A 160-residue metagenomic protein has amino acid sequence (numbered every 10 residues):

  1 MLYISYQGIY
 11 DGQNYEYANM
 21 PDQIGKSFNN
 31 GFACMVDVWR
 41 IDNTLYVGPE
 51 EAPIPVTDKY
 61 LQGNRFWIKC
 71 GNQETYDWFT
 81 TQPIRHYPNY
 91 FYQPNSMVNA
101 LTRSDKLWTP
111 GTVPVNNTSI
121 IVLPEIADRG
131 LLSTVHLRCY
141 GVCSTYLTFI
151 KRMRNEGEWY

Functional and structural regions predicted by a protein language model:
M1-Y160: Phosphate-group recognition and catalysis centered on beta-loop-alpha active-site segments
